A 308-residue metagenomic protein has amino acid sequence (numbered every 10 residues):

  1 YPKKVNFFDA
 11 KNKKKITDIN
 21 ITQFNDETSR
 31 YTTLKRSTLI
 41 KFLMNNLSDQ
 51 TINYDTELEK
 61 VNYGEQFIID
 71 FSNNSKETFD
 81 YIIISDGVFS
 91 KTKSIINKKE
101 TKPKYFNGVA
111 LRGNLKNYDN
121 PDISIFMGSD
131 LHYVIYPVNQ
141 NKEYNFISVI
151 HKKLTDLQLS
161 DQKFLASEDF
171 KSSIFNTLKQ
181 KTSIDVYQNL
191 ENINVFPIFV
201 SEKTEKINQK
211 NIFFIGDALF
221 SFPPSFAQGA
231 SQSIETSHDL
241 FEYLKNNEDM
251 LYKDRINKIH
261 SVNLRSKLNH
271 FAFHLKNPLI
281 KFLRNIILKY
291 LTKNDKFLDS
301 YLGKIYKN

Functional and structural regions predicted by a protein language model:
Y1-N97, T101-N114, K153-L157, F164-E168: Conserved N-terminal helical subregion
T17-I19, F24-Y31, K35, I40 (+1 more regions): Conserved FAD/dinucleotide-binding core of flavoprotein oxidoreductases
L43, N74, E100-P103, S124-I125 (+3 more regions): Short secondary-structure boundary/capping segments
T78, E143, K210-N211: Conserved catalytic motifs of the protein kinase core domain
I83-I84, L111, D169-F170, N192-F273: Conserved mid-domain beta->alpha element of the FAD-binding
F89-S90, A110-R112, L131-V134, L219-F220: Histidine-centered metal-chelating micro-motifs
I95-K102, Y144-N145, S231-S233: Glycine-rich, phosphate-binding/catalytic loops in enzymes
N285-N308: C-terminal auxiliary extensions adjacent to catalytic cores
